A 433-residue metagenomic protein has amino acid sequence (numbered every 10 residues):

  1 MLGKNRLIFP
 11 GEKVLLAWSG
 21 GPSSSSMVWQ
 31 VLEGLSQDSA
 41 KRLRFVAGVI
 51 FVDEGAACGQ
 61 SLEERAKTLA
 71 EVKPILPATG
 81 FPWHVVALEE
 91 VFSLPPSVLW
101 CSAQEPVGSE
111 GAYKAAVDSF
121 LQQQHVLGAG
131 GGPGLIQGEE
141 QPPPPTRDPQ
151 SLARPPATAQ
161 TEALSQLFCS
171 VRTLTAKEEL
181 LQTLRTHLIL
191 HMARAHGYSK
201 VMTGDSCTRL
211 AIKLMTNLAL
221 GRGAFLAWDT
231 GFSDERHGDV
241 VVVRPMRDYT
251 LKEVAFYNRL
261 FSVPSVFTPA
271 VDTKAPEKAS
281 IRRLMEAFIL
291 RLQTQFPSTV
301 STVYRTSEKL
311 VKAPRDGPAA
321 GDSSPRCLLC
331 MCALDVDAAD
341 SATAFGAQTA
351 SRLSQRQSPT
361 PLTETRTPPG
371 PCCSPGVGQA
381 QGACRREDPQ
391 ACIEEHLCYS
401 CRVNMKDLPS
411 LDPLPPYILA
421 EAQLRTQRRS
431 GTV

Functional and structural regions predicted by a protein language model:
M1-F232, R236, D248-L251, L260 (+3 more regions): ATP-dependent adenylation/nucleotidyltransferase module used to activate substrates
L7-V14, W18-S23, R42-I50, S61 (+3 more regions): AMP-forming adenylation/ATP pyrophosphatase catalytic core
L62-K67, V72, Q182, Q293-T306 (+1 more regions): Ankyrin-repeat TPLH-centered helix-turn motif and closely related helix/turn capping elements of eukaryotic
A70-P74, A78-A87, S102, V300 (+2 more regions): PTP/DSP superfamily signal
E178, V243-R247, R315: Glycine- and other small-residue-rich loops at beta-strand/loop junctions that grip anionic moieties
S199, T203-L210, P245, Y249-E308 (+6 more regions): Mid-to-C-terminal catalytic subdomains of enzymes that bind/position adenosyl phosphate moieties or nucleic-acid
